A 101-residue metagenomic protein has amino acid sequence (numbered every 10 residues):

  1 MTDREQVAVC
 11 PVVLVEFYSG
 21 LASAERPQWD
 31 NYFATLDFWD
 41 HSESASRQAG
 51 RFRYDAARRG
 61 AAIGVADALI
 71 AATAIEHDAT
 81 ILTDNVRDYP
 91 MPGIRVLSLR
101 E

Functional and structural regions predicted by a protein language model:
M1-T80, P90-I94, R100-E101: PIN-domain endoribonuclease scaffold, especially VapC-family toxins
D84: Conserved acidic donor-binding loop of glycosyltransferase catalytic domains
R87: Conserved Rossmann-like nucleotide-cofactor binding loop
